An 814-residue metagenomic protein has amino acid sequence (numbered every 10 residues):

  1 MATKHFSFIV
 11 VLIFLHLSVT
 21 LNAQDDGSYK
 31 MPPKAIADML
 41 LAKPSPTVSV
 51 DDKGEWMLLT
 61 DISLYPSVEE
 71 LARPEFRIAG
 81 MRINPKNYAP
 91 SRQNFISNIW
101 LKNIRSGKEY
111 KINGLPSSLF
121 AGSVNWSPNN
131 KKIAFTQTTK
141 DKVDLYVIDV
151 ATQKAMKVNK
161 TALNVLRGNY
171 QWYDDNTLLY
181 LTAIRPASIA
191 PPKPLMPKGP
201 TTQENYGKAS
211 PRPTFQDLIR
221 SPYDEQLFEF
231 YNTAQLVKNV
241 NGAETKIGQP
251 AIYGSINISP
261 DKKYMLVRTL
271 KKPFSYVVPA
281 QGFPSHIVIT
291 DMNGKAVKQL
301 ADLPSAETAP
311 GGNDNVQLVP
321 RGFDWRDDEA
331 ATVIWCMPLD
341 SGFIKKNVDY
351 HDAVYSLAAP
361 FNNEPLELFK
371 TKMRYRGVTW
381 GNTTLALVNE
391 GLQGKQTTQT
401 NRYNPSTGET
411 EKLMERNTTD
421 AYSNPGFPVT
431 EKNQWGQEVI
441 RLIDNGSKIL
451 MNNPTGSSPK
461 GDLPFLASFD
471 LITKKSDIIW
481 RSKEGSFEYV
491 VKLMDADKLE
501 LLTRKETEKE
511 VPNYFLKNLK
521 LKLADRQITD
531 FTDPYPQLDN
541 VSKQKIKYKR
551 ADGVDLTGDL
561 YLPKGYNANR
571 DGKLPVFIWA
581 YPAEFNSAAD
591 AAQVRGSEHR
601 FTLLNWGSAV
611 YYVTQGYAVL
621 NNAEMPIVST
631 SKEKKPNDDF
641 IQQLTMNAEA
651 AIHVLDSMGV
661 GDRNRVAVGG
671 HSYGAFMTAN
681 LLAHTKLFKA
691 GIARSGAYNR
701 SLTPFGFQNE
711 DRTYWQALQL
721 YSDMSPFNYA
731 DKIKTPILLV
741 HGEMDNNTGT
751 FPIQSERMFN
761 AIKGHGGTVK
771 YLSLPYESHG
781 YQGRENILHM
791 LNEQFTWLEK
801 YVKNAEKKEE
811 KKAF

Functional and structural regions predicted by a protein language model:
M1-D25, E743: Bacterial Sec-dependent N-terminal signal peptides
H16, L21-A524, D530-N540, D555 (+2 more regions): Beta-propeller folds
F95-S97, I104, S597-F814: Active-site-proximal cap/loop segments of hydrolase catalytic domains
I287, V333, L413, Y514 (+6 more regions): Conserved hydrophobic/aromatic pocket- or pore-lining residues that grip, position, or stack substrates in active sites
T529-G572: N-terminal cap/lid segment of alpha/beta-hydrolase-fold proteins
D571-A583: Short beta-strand element of the alpha/beta-hydrolase
Y581-N586, S597: Active-site glycine-rich loops that stabilize anionic/oxyanionic intermediates across multiple enzyme folds
